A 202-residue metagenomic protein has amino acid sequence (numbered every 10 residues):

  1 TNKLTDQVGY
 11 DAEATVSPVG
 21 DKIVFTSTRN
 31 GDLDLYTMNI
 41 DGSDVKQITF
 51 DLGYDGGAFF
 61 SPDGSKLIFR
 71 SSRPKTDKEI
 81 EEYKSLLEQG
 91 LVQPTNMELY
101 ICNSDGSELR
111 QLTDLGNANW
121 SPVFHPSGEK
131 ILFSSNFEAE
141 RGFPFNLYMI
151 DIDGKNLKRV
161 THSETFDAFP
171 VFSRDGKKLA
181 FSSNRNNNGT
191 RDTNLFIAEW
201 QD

Functional and structural regions predicted by a protein language model:
T1-K3, S43-Q47, S107-Q111, K155-R159: Predominantly a core beta-strand signature of beta-propeller blades across repeat-based propeller domains
N2, E13, M38, K46 (+2 more regions): A structural signal for the main folded, soluble domain(s) of proteins
T5-D11, T26-Y36, T49-Y54, R70-E98 (+5 more regions): A flexible loop/linker signature enriched in serine peptidases of the S9 family
P18-V19, P62-D63, P126-S127, R174-D175: Residue-level detector of Asp-centered blade-edge/turn motifs that repeat once per structural unit in beta-propeller
I23-V24, L67, I131-L132, L179: Hydrophobic beta-strand positions that form the internal "hydrophobic ladder" of WD40/Gbeta-like beta-propeller blades
N39-S43, N103-S107, D151-K155, W200-D202: Short loop/turn segments that connect beta-strands within beta-propeller blades
V171-F172, L179-S182: CBM-like carbohydrate-recognition segments
